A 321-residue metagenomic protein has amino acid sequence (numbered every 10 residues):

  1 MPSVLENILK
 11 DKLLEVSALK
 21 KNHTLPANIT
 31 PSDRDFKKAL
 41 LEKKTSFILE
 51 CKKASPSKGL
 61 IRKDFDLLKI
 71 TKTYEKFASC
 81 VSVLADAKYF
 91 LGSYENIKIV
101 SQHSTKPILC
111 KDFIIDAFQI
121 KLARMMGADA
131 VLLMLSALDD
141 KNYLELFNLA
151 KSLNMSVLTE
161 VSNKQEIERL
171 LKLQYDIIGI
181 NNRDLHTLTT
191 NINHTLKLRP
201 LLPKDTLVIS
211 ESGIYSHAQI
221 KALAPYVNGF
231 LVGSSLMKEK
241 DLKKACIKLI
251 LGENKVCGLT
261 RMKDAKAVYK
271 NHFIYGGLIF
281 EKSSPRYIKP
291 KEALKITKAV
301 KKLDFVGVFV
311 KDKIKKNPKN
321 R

Functional and structural regions predicted by a protein language model:
M1-R62: An N-cap/entry alpha-helix motif that binds or orients negatively charged groups
F47-C51, V81-V83, I108-K111, V131-L133 (+7 more regions): Hydrophobic faces of well-ordered beta-strands that scaffold small-molecule active sites in alpha/beta enzyme cores
K58-A150, M155-L158, K164-L170, T195-L198 (+1 more regions): N-terminal active-site wall of soluble small-molecule enzyme domains
T73-A78, A267-F273: A short, Lys/Arg-enriched amphipathic alpha-helix followed by its capping loop at the start of a domain
I115-G127, S162-L173, S210-V232, M237 (+2 more regions): Catalytic cores of alpha/beta
M125-N142, G179-T189, Y226-C246, F273-P285: Glycine-rich phosphate-binding active-site loops on the catalytic face of alpha/beta enzymes
I177-A218, A224, F230: Catalytic-face loop-and-helix region of soluble metabolic enzyme cores
I192-L202, A224, L236-C257, K289-V300: C-terminal helical cap(s) of enzyme catalytic domains, especially alpha/beta-barrels
